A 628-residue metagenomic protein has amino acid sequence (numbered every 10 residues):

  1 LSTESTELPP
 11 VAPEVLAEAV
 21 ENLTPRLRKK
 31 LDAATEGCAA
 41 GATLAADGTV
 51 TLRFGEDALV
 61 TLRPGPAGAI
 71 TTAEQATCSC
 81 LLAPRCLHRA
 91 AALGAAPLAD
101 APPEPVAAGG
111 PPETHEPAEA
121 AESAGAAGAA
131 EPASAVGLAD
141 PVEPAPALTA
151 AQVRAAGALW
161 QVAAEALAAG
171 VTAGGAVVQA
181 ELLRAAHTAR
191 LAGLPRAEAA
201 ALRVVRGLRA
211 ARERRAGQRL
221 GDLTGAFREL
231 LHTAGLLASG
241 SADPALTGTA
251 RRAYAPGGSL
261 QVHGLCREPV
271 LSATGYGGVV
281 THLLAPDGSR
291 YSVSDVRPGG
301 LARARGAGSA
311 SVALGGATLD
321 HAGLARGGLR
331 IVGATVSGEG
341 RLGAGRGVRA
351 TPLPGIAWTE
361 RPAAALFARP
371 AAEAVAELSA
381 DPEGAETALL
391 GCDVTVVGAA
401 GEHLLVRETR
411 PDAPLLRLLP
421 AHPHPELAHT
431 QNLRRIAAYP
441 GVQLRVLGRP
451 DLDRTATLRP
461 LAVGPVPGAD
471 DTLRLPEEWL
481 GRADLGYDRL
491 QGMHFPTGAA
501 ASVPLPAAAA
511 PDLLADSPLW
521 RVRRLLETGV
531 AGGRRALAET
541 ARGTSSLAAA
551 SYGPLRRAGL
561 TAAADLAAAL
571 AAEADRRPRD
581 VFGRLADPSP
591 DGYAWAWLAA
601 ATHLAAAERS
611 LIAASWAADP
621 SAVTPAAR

Functional and structural regions predicted by a protein language model:
L1-R628: Long, low-complexity, compositionally biased intrinsically disordered regions
